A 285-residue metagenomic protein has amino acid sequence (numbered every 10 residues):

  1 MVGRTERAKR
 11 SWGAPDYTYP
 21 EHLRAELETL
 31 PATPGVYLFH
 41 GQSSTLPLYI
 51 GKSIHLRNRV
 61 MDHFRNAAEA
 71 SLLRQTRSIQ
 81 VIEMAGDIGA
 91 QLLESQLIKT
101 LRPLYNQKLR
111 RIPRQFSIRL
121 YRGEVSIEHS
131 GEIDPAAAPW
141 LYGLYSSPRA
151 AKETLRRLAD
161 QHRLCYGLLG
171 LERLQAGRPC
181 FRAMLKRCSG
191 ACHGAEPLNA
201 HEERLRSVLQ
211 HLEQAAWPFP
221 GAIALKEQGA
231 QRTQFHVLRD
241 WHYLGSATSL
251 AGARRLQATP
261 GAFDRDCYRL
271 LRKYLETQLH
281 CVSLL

Functional and structural regions predicted by a protein language model:
M1-L285: Acidic, glycine-enriched active-site microenvironments
